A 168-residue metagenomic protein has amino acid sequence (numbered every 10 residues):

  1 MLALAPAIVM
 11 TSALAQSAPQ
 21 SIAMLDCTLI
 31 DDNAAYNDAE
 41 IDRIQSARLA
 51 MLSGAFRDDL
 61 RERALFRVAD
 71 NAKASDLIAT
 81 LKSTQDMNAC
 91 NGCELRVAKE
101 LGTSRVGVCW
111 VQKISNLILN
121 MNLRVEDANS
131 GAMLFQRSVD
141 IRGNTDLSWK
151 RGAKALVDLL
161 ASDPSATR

Functional and structural regions predicted by a protein language model:
M1-S12: Bacterial N-terminal signal peptides
Q16-A34, M51-G54, D59-R63, N91 (+2 more regions): C-terminal/domain-edge helix-coil "capping" segments
A34-N37, K73-S75: A short alpha-helix capping/helix-coil boundary motif
Y36-A47, L81-Q85: Second-shell loop/turn segments in exported
D42-K73: N-terminal, post-signal-peptide region of Sec/Tat-exported proteins
S46, A69-D70, I78-S83, L119-N120 (+2 more regions): Charge-rich, low-complexity amphipathic helices in intrinsically disordered tails/linkers adjacent to domains
R61-V106: Short, solvent-exposed, polar/charged sequence segments at loop or secondary-structure edges
